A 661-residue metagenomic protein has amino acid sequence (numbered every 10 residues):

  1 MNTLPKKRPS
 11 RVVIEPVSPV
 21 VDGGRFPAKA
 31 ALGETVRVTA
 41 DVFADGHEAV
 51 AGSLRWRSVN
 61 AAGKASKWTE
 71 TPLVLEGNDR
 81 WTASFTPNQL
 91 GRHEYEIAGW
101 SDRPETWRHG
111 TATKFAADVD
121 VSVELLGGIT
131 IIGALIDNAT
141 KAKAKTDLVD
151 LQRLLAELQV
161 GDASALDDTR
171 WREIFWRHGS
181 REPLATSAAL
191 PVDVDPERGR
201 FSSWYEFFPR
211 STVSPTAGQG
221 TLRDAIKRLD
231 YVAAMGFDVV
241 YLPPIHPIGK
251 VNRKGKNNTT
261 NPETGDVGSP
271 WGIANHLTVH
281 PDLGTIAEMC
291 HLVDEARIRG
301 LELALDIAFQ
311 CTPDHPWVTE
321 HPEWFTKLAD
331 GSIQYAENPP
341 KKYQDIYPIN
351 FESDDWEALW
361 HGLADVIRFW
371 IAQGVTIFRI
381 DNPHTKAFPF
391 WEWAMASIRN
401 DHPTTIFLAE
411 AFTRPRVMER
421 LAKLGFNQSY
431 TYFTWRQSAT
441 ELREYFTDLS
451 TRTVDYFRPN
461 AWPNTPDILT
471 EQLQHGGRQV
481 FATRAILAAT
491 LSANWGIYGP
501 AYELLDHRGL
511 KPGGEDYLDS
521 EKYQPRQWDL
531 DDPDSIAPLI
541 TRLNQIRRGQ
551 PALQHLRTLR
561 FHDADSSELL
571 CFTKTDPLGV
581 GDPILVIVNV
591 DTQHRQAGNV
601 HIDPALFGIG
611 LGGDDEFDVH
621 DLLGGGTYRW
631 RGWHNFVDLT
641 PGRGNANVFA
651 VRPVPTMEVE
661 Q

Functional and structural regions predicted by a protein language model:
M1-P209, S214, G218-D238, P247 (+4 more regions): Carbohydrate-interacting/catalytic domains
T113, N257-T259, E320-H321, M395-S397 (+1 more regions): Glycine-rich, phosphate-binding/catalytic loops in enzymes
P196, R200-T264, W271-L283, I346-L359: Active-site-adjacent substrate/metal-binding segments within catalytic domains of carbohydrate-active enzymes
W204, Y241, A304-L305, R379 (+2 more regions): Generic enzyme active-site microenvironment
A233-K254, L305, Q310-L328, L424-F426: Carboxylate/His-rich catalytic cores and anion/metal-binding grooves
V267-G272, T278-D294, I298-L301, C311-P538 (+6 more regions): Alpha-amylase-like alpha-glycosidases and glucanotransferases acting on alpha-linked glucans and related
I307, A411, T465, V590 (+1 more regions): Residues immediately flanking
